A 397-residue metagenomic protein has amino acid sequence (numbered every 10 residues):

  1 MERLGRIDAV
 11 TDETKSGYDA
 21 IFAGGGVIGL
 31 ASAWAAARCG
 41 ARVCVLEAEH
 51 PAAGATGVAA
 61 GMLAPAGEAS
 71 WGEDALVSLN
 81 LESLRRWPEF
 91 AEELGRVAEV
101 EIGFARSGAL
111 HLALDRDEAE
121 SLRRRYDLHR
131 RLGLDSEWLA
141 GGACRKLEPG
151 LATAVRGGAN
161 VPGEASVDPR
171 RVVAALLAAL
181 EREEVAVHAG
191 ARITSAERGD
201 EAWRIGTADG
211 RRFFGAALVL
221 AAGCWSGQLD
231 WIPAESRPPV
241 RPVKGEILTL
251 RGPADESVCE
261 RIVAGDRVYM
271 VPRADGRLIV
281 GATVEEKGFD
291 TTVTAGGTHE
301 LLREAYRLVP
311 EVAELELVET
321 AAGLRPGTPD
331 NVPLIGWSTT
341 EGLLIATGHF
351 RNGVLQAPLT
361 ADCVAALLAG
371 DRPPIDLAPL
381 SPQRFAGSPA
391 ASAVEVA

Functional and structural regions predicted by a protein language model:
M1-A20, R38: Extreme N-terminal leader/targeting segments of oxidoreductases
Y18-V45: N-terminal Rossmann-like FAD-binding beta1-loop-alpha1 element of flavoenzymes
W34-C39, A48, G61-L63, G67 (+3 more regions): Active-site substrate-recognition segment that forms the wall of the catalytic cavity or substrate channel
M62-A143, L147, E304-Y306: Dinucleotide-binding Rossmann-like beta1-alpha1 core, especially the glycine-rich loop that anchors the ADP
V100-A113, R125, L132, S136-E183 (+3 more regions): Helix-loop-beta segment of a Rossmann-like dinucleotide-binding subdomain
A159-A217, A221: Helical element adjacent to the flavin cofactor pocket in flavoenzyme catalytic cores
V309-A397: C-terminal catalytic lobe of FAD-dependent flavoproteins
